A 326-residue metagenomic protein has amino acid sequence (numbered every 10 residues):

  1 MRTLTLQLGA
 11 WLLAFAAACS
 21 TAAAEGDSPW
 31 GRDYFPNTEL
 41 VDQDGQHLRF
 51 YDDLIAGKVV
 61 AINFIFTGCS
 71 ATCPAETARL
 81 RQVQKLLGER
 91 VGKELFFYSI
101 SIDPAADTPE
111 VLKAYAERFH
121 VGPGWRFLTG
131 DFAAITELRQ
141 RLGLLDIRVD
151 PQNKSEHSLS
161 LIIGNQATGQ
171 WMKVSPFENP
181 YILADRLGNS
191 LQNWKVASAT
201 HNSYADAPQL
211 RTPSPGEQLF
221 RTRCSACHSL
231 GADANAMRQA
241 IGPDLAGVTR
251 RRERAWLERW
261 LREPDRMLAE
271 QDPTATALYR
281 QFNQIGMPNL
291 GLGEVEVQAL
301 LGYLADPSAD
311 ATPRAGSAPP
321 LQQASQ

Functional and structural regions predicted by a protein language model:
E39-V59, P208: A short beta-strand-turn-helix
F50-P74, L80: Short active-site neighborhood of thiol/selenol oxidoreductases, capturing the structured segment around
S70-C73, L161, G216, T222-G231 (+2 more regions): The canonical Cys-X-X-Cys-His
E76-L138, E253: Structural microenvironment flanking redox-active thiols in thiol-disulfide oxidoreductases
A114-S158, M267-G286: Short, internal strand/loop/helix patches that form the active-site neighborhood or redox-interaction surface
N193-R221, A234-I241: Electrostatic cytochrome c docking/interface patches
S229-E263: Gly/Gly-Pro-rich "capping" loops immediately C-terminal to redox-active cysteine motifs in periplasmic/lumenal
R238-G247, P264-E296: Axial heme c-ligation environment in periplasmic c-type cytochrome domains
